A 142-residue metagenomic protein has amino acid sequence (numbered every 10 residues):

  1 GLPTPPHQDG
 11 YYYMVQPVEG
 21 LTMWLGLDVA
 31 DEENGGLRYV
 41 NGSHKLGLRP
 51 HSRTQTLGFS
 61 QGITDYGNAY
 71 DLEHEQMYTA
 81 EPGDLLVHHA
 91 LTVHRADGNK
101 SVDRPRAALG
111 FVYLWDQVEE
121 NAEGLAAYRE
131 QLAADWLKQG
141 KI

Functional and structural regions predicted by a protein language model:
L2-M77, V118-A126: Catalytic core of non-heme Fe(II) oxygenases with the double-stranded beta-helix
P50-Q55, P82-V87, L91-I142: Non-heme Fe(II)/2-oxoglutarate
